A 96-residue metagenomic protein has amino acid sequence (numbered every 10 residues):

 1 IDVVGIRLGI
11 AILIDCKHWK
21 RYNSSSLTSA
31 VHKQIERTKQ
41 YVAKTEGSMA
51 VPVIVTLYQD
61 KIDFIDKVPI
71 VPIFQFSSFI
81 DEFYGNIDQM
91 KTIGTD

Functional and structural regions predicted by a protein language model:
I1-D96: Intrinsically disordered, low-complexity Ser/Thr/Pro/Gly-rich regulatory segments
